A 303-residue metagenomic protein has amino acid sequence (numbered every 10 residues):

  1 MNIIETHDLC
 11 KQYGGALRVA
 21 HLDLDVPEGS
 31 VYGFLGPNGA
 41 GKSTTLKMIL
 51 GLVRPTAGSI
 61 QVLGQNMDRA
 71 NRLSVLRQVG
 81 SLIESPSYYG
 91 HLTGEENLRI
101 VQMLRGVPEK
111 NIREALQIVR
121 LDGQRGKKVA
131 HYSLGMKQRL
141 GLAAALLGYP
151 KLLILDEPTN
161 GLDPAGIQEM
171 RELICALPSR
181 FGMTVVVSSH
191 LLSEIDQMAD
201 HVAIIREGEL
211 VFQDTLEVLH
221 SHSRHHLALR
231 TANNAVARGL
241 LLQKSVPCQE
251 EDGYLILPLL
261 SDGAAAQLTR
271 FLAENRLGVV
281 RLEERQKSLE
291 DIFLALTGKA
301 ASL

Functional and structural regions predicted by a protein language model:
N2-T6, K11-V187, L192-R206, F212: ABC transporter nucleotide-binding domains
G36, H91, S133-M136, L146 (+3 more regions): Short, structured secondary-structure boundary patches
L50, L296-T297: Short, hydrophobic alpha-helical segments
R72, E109, L216, N234 (+1 more regions): Residues at or immediately preceding the N-termini of alpha-helices
S81, V107, L121, S179 (+4 more regions): Residue-level marker of structural boundaries
R171-L259: ABC transporter nucleotide-binding domain
H226-L296, L303: Short, charged/small-residue-rich alpha-helical element at the C-terminal edge of ABC transporter nucleotide-binding
